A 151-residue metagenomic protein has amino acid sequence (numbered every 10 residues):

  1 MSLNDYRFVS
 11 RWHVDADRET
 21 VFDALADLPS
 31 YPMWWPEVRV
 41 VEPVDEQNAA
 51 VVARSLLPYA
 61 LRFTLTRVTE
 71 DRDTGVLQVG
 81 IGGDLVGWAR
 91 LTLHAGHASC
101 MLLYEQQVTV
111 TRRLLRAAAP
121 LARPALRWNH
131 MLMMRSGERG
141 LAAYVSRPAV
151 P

Functional and structural regions predicted by a protein language model:
M1-E46, P151: Hydrophobic ligand-binding cavity/cleft-lining segments
P32-M33, E42-W88, H97-M101, R135-P151: Glycine-rich portal/gate segments that line the openings of hydrophobic small-molecule binding cavities
I81-S136: Beta-strand/loop substructures that line and gate deep hydrophobic ligand-binding cavities in soluble
